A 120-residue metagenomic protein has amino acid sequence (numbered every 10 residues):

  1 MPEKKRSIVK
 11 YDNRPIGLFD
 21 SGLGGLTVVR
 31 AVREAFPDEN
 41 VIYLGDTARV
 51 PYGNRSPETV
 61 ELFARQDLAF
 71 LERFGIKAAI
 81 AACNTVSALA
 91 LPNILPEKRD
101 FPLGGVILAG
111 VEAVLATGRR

Functional and structural regions predicted by a protein language model:
P2-R120: Non-catalytic structural scaffold of enzyme domains
